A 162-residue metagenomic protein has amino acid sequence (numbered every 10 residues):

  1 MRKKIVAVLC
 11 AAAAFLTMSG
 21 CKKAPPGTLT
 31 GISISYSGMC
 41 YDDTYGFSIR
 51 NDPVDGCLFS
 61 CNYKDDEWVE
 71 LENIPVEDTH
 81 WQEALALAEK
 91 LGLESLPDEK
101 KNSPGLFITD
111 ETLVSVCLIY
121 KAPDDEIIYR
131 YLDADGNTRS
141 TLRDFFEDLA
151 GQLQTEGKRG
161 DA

Functional and structural regions predicted by a protein language model:
M1-K4: Positively charged n-region of N-terminal signal peptides that target proteins for export
V6-A12: Sec-dependent N-terminal signal peptides
T17-G20: C-terminal motif of bacterial Sec signal peptides marking the signal peptidase cleavage site
K22-M39, D98-A162: Short, well-ordered, aromatic-rich surface patches in folded extracellular/luminal domains
K22-N62, W68, P75: N-terminal export/targeting and maturation segments
T44-R50, E70-V76, P123-N137: Short amphipathic beta-strand/extended segments with alternating polar/hydrophobic composition
S60-L96: A short-motif feature that recognizes glycine-rich, charge-decorated loops that bind or process nucleotide phosphates
